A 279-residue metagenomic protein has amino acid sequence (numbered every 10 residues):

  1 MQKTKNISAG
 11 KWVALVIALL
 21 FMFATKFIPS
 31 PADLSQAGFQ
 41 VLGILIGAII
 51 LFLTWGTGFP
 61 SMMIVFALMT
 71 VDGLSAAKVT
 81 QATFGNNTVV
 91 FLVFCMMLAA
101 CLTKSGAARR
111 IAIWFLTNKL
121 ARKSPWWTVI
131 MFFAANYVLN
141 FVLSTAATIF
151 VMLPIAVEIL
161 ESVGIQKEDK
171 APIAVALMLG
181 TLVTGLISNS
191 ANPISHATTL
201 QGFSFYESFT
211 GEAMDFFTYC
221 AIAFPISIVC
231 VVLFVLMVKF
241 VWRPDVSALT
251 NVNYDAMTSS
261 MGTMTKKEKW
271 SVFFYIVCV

Functional and structural regions predicted by a protein language model:
M1-F91, T218-V279: Hydrophobic transmembrane alpha-helices of multi-pass small-molecule transporters
K5, V163-S247, T265: Membrane-core helix-loop-helix motifs of multi-pass transport proteins
F27-F39, L160-A176: A short, flexible low-complexity segment enriched in Lys/Arg and Gly/Pro that occurs in N-terminal basic tails
S30, P60-E168: Membrane-embedded alpha-helical segments and adjacent helix-loop junctions characteristic of multi-pass solute
A48-G58, A135-S144, L182-P193: Transmembrane alpha-helix interface/packing and boundary motifs in multi-pass membrane proteins, characterized by
I64-V65, A112-I113, A146-E161, M178 (+2 more regions): Re-entrant/interfacial helical elements at transmembrane boundaries that shape and gate the permeation pathway
